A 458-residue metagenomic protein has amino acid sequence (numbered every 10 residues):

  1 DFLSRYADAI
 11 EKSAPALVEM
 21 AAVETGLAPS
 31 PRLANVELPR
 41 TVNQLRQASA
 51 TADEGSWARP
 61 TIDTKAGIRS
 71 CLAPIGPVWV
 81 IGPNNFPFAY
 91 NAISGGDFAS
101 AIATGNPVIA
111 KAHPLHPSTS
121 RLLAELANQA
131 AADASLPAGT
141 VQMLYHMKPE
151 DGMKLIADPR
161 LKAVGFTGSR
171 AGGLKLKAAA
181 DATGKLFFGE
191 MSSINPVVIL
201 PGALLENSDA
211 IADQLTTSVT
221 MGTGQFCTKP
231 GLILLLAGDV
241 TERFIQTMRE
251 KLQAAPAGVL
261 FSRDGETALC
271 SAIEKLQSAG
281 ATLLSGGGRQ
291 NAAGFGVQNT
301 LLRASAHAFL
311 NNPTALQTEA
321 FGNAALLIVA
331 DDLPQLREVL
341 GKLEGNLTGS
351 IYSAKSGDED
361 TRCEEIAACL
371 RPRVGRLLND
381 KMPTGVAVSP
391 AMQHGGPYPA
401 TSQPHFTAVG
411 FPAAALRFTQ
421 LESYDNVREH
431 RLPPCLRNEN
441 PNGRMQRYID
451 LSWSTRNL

Functional and structural regions predicted by a protein language model:
D1, S135-L136, L161, L235-A237 (+2 more regions): Conserved C-terminal structural/oligomerization subdomain of aldehyde/semialdehyde dehydrogenase
D1-A66, S100, P256: N-terminal Rossmann-like NAD(P)+-binding subdomain of aldehyde/semialdehyde dehydrogenases
L3-Y6, P29, L115-H116, L144-Y145 (+4 more regions): Conserved short loop/turn motifs at secondary-structure junctions
E11, S56-T216, L235-E242, W453-L458: Rossmann-like NAD(P) dinucleotide-binding subdomain of oxidoreductase/dehydrogenase enzymes
T64-I68, G286-N291, P383-G385: Short, solvent-exposed loop/turn elements at beta->coil junctions and helix N-caps that rim active or binding pockets
L126-D133, A171-N311, E338: ALDH superfamily catalytic-core signature
